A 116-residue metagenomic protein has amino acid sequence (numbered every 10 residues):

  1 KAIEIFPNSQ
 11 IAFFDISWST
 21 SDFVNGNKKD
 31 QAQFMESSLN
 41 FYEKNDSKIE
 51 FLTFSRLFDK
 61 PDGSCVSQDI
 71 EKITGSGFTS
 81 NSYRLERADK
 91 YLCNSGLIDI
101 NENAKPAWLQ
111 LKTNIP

Functional and structural regions predicted by a protein language model:
K1-V24, E36, N40-K44, K48-E50 (+1 more regions): Glycoside hydrolase catalytic-domain groove-lining segments
F23-Q33, K44-I49, T53-P116: Aromatic-rich peripheral "rim/lid" segments of glycoside hydrolase catalytic domains that contact and position glycan
